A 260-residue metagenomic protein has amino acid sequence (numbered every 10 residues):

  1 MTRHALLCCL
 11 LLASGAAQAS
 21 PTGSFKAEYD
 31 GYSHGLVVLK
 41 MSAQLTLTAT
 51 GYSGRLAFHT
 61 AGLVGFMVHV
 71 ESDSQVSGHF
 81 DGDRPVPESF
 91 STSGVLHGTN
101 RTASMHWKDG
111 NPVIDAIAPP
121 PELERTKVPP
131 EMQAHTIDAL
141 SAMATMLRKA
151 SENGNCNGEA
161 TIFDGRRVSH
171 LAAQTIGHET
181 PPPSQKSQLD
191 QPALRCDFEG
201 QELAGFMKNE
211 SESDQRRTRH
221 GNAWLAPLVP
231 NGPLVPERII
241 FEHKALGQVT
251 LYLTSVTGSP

Functional and structural regions predicted by a protein language model:
M1-L6: Bacterial N-terminal signal peptides that target proteins for export
S14-A16: N-terminal signal peptide c-region/cleavage motif recognized by signal peptidases
S20-D109, N153-P260: Acidic, serine/threonine-rich low-complexity disordered tracts
G110-T175: A charged, solvent-exposed segment within the mature domains of Sec-exported extracytoplasmic proteins
